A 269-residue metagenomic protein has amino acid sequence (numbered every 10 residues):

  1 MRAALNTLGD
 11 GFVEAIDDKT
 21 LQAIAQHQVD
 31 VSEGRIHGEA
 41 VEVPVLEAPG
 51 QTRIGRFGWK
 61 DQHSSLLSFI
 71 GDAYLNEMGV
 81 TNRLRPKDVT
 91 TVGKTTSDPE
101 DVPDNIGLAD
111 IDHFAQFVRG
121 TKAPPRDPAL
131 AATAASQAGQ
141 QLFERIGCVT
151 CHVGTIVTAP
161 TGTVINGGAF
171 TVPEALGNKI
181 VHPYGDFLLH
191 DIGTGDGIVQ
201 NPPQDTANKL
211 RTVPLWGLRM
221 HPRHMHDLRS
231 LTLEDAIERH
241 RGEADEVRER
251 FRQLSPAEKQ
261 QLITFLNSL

Functional and structural regions predicted by a protein language model:
M1-L269: Periplasmic c-type cytochrome electron-transfer domains
